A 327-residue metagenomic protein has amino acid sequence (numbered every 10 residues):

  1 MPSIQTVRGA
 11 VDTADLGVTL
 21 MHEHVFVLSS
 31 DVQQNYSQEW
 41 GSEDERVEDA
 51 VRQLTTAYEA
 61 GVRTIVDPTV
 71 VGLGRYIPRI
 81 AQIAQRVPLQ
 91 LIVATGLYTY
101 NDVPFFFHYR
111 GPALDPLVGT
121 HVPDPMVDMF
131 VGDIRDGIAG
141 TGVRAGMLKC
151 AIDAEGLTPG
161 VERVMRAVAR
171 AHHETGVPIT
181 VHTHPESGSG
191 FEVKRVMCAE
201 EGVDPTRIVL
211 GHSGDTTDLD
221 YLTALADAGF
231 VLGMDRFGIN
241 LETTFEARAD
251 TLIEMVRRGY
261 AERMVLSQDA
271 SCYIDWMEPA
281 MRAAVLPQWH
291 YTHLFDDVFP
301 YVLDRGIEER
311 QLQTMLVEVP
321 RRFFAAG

Functional and structural regions predicted by a protein language model:
P2-G9, W289-G327: Mid-to-C-terminal alpha-helical segments outside catalytic/metal-binding sites
G17-F26, Q34-Q90, V122-V143: Alpha-helical scaffold segments that flank or form the walls of functional sites
H22, I65, H172, L232 (+3 more regions): Divalent metal-coordination and catalytic microenvironments
E23-V47, T95-P123, R144, D269-F299: Active-site gating loops and adjacent loop-to-helix segments of metal-dependent hydrolytic enzymes
V71-G72, L210-T216, D235-R257: Active-site glycine- and acidic-residue-rich loops that bind and position anionic ligands or nucleotide-like cofactors
R79-I80, F106, P159-E162, E186-E201 (+2 more regions): Distinct, well-ordered alpha-helical segments
Q82-Q85, Q90-I92, G96-P178, V231 (+1 more regions): Active-site gating/metal-coordination segments in enzymes
T180-H182, D235-R236, Y260-A284: Short acidic/histidine-rich active-site segments
